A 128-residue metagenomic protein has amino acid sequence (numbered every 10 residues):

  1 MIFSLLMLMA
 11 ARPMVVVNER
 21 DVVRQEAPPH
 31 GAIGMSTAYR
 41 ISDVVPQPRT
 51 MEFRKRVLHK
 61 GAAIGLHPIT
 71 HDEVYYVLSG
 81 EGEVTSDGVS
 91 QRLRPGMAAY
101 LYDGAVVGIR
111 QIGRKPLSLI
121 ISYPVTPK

Functional and structural regions predicted by a protein language model:
L6-T50, A99, K128: A short, N-terminal "cap"/entry segment at the start of jelly-roll beta-barrel domains of the cupin/DSBH fold
P48, D103-K128: Ligand-binding loop in jelly-roll beta-barrel domains
E52-I69: Conserved short histidine dyad/triad with adjacent acidic residue
K55, V74, V89-R92: Short, surface-exposed secondary-structure edge patches
T70-G82, D87: Glycine- and acidic-residue-biased ligand/ion/polar-headgroup-sensing regions
T70-H71, V89, A105, K115: A generic "binding-loop/recognition-motif" signal
V89-G104: Short acidic-glycine-tyrosine-enriched beta hairpin
